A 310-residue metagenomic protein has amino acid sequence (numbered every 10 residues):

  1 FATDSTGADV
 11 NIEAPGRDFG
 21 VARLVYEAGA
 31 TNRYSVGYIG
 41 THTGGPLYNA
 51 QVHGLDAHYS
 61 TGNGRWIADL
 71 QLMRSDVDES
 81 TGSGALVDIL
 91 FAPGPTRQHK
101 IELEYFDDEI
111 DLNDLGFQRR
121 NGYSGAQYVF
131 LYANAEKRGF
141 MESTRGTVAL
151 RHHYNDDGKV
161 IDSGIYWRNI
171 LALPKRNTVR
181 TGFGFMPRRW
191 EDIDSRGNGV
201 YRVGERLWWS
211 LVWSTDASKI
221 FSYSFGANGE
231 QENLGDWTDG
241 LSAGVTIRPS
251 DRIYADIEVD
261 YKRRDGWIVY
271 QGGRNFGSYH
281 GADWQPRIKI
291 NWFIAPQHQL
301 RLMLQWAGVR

Functional and structural regions predicted by a protein language model:
F1-Y48, D56: A conserved hydrophobic secondary-structure block that centers on an alpha-helix together with its immediately flanking
A2, A50, L112-D114: Short acidic, glycine/serine/threonine-rich loops at helix termini
Y48-N49, S80: Low-complexity, polar/charged sequence tracts that form flexible coils or short amphipathic helices and often embed
D56-H58, L70-Q71: Conserved short internal alpha-helix adjacent to the catalytic or cofactor-binding core of large enzyme scaffolds
L70-R310: Exposed, low-structure sequence patches enriched in small/polar residues
